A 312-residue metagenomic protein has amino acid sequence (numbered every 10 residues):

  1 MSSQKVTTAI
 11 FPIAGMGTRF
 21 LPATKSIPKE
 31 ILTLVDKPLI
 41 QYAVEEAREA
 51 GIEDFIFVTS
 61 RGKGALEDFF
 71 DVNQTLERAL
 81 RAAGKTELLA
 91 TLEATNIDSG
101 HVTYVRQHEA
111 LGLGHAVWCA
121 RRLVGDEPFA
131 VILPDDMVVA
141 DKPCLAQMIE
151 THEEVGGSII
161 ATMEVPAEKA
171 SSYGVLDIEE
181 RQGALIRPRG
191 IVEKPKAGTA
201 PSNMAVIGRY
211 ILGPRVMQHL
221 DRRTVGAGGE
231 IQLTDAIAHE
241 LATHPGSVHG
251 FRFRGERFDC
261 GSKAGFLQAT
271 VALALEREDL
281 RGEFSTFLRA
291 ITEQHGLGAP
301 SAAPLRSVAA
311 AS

Functional and structural regions predicted by a protein language model:
S2-A82, Q107, P143-Q147: N-terminal glycine-rich phosphate-binding loop and ensuing alpha1 helix
A9-F11, F57, V131, I160-A161 (+1 more regions): Structural beta-sheet core signal
G15, R61, D136, P214-R215 (+1 more regions): Alpha-helix/helix-capping structural signal
E53-F55, H101, P128, G157-S158 (+2 more regions): Residues at the starts of beta-strands that form the adenosine-phosphate
L76-A79, T86, E93-E180, L212 (+1 more regions): Conserved beta-loop-beta/alpha segment of the NTase-like Rossmann-fold superfamily that binds/positions NTPs
A130, I149-E153, Q182-T286: Catalytic-core segments of class I nucleotidyltransferases/pyrophosphorylases that form NMP-activated intermediates
L305-S312: Short hydrophobic short-linear motifs embedded in intrinsically disordered terminal tails or helical linkers
